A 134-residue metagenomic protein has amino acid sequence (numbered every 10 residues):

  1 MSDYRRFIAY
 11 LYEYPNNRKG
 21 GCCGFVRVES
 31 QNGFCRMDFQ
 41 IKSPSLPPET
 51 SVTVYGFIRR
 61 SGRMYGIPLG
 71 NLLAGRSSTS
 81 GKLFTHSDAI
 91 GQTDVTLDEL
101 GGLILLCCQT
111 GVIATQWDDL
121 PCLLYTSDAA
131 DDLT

Functional and structural regions predicted by a protein language model:
M1-T53, F57-R63: N-terminal "first-domain core" detector
A9-N16, L72, T115-D118: Short, surface-exposed loop motifs enriched in S/T, G, D/E and P with embedded aromatic residues
D38-I41, S78-G91: Exposed aromatic-hydrophobic patches
D38-Q40, T53-Y55, L73, K82 (+1 more regions): Beta-strand cores of modular interaction/reader domains in eukaryotic scaffold and signaling proteins, especially PDZ
Y65-R76: Solvent-exposed serine/threonine-rich low-complexity stretches and specific carbohydrate-binding patches
D94-C108: Short, aromatic- and glycine-rich surface loops/edge beta-strands on solvent-exposed regions
V112-L124: Short beta-strand elements
Y125-T134: Single conserved hydrophobic/aromatic residue that forms the stacking wall/gate of nucleotide- or nucleobase-binding
